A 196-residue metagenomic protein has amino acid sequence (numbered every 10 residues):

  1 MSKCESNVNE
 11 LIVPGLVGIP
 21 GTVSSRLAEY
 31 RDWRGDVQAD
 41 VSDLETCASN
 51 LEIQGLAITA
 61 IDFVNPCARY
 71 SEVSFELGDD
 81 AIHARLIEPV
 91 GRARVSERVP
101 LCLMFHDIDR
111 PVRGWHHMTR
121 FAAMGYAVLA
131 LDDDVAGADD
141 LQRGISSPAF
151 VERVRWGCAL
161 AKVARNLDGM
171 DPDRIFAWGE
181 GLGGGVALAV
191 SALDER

Functional and structural regions predicted by a protein language model:
K3-C67: Catalytic-loop region of hydrolases
T46-E97: N-terminal cap/lid segment of alpha/beta-hydrolase-fold proteins
G78-D80, I108-P111, G181-L182: Short beta->alpha connector loops
I87, M104-F105, W178: Short hydrophobic segments within beta-strands
V99, F105-R110: Active-site glycine-rich loops that stabilize anionic/oxyanionic intermediates across multiple enzyme folds
V99-P100, Y126, P172, R196: Loop/turn elements at helix/coil->beta-strand transitions in domains of secreted/extracellular proteins
I108-C158: Cap/lid segment of the alpha/beta-hydrolase catalytic domain
A159-R196: Primarily recognizes the serine-hydrolase "nucleophile elbow" in alpha/beta-hydrolase and SGNH/GDSL folds
